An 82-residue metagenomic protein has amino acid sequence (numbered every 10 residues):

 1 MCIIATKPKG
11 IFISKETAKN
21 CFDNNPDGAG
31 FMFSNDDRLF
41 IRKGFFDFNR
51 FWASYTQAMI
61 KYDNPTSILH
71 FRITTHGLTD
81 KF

Functional and structural regions predicted by a protein language model:
M1-Y55, S67: Extreme N-terminus nucleophile/cap motif
N64-P65, L69-T75: Regulatory input/activation interfaces that engage signals or partners
T74-F82: Acidic loop->beta-strand submotif enriched in PP2C/PPM serine/threonine phosphatases
